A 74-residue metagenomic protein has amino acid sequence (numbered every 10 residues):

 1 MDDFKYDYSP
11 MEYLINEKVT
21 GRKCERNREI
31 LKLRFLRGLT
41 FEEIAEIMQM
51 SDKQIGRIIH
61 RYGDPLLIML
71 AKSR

Functional and structural regions predicted by a protein language model:
P10, Q54: Residues in the helix-turn-helix
M11-K23: Short amphipathic alpha-helical boundary/capping segments
G21-R37: Short amphipathic alpha helix immediately N-terminal
L31, I44-A45, I55: Hydrophobic positions on the alpha-helical face of helix-turn-helix-like DNA-binding modules
R37-E43: A short, glycine-centered helix-capping/turn motif at helix boundaries that positions DNA-contacting or catalytic
G63-R74: Short, Lys/Arg-enriched C-terminal cap helix and immediately downstream tail that follows
